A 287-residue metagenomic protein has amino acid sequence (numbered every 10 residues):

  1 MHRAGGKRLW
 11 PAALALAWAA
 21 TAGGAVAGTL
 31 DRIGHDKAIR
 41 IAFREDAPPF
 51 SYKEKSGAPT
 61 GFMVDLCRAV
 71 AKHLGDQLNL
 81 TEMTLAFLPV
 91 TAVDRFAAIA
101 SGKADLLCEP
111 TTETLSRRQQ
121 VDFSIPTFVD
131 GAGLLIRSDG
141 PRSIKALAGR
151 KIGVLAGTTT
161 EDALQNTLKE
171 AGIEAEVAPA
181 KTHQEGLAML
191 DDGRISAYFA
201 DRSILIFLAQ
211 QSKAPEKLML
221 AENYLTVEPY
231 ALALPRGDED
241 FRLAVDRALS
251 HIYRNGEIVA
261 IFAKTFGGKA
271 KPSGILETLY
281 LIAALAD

Functional and structural regions predicted by a protein language model:
G28-L107, N255: Extracytoplasmic small-molecule ligand-binding "clamshell" domains of the periplasmic binding protein/Venus flytrap
T29, D162-A178, E216-L218, L249-D287: Ligand-binding clefts/hinges and TM-proximal coupling segments of bilobed small-molecule sensing domains
F43-A47, L88-V93, G102-T114, R137 (+5 more regions): Beta->alpha turn/N-cap motifs
E45-D46, T127-S138, R202, A209-L249 (+1 more regions): Periplasmic-binding protein-like
K55, R68-T84, T160-P179, A209-A214: Ligand-binding cleft/hinge of the Venus flytrap
V64-H73, S138-P141, K145-T159, I206 (+1 more regions): Extended ligand-binding regions for polar small-molecule ligands
R68, N79-A146, Y224, I282-A286: Acidic, polar ligand-binding/catalytic clefts
D94, C108-Q120, A163-E170, D191-D192 (+2 more regions): A ligand-binding cleft/hinge motif common to bilobed small-molecule-binding domains
